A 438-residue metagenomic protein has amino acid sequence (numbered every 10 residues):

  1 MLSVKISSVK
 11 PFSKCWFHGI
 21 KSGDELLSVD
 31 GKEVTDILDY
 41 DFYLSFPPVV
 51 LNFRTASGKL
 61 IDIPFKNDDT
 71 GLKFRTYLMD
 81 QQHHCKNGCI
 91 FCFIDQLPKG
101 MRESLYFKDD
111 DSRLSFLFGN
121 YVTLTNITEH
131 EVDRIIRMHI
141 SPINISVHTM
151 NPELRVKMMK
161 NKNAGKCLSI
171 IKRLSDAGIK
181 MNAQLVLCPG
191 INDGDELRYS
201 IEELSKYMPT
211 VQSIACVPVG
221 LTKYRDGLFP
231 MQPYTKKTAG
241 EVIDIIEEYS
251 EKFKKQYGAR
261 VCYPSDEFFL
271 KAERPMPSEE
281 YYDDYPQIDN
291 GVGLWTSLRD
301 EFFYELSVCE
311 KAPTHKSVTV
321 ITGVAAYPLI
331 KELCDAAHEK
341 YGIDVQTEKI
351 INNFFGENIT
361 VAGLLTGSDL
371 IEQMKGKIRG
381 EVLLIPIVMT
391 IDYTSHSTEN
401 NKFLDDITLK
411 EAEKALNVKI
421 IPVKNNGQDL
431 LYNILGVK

Functional and structural regions predicted by a protein language model:
M1-D36, D41, F46-P47, T55-L60 (+3 more regions): Auxiliary Fe-S-binding modules of radical SAM enzymes
K59-L60, K66-T210, G220-Y249: Conserved Radical SAM active-site core
P142-N144, K180-N182, S213-A215, V261-Y263 (+1 more regions): Structural preference for beta-strand elements that scaffold enzyme active sites
